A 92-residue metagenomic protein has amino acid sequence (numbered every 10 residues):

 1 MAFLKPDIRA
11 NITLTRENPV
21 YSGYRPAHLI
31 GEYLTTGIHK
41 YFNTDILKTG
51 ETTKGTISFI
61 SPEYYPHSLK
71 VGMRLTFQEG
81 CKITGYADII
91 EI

Functional and structural regions predicted by a protein language model:
M1-I92: C-terminal effector/interaction modules appended to NTPase cores
